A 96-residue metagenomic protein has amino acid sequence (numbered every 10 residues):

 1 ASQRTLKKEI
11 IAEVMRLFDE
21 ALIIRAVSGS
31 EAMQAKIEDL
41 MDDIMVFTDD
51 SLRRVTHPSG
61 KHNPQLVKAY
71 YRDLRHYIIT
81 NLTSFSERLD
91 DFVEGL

Functional and structural regions predicted by a protein language model:
A1-S2, Q65: N-terminal leader/targeting helix
S2, K36, Y70: Conserved acidic
S2-S28: Short terminal alpha-helical segments
T5-K7, G29-S30, K36, D49 (+2 more regions): Serine/threonine-rich low-complexity intrinsically disordered regions
K8-R16, A35-R54: Amphipathic, heptad-repeat alpha-helices with coiled-coil/zipper character that mediate oligomerization and scaffolding
I24-Q34, L96: Inter-helical turn/loop segments and adjacent helix faces that build the functional surface of alpha-helical bundle
D39-D42, D50-L96: Low-complexity intrinsically disordered segments
